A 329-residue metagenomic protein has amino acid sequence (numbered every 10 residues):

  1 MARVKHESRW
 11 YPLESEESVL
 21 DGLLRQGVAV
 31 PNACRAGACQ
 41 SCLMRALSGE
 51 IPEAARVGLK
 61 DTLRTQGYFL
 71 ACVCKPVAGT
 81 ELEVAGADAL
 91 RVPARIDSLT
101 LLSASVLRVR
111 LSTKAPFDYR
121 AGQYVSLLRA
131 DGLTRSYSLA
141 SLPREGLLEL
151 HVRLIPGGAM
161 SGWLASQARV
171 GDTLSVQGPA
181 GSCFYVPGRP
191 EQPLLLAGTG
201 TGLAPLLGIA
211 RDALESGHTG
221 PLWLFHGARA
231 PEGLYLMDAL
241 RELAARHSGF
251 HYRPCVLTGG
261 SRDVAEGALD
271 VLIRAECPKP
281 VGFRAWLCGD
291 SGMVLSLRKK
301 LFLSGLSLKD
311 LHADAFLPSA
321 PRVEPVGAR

Functional and structural regions predicted by a protein language model:
M1-T80, F225-R329: Reductase modules of NAD(P)H-dependent flavoproteins
L47-E50, A85-A87, A130, P179: Short, surface-exposed secondary-structure boundary micro-motifs
L90-T173, Q177, E191-Q192, A228-A230 (+1 more regions): Ferredoxin-reductase
G122, G202, D290: Short, conserved phosphate/pyrophosphate- and ester-handling motifs at nucleotide-, phospho-/glycolipid
D172, G220, S307-D310: Short acidic capping loops at alpha-helix termini that bridge into adjacent secondary structure
G178-R189: A short, basic/flexible loop-to-alpha-helix module at the beginning of a structural domain
P193-L195, W223, R284: Structural motif
P205-E215: Histidine-anchored nucleotide/phosphate-binding helix
